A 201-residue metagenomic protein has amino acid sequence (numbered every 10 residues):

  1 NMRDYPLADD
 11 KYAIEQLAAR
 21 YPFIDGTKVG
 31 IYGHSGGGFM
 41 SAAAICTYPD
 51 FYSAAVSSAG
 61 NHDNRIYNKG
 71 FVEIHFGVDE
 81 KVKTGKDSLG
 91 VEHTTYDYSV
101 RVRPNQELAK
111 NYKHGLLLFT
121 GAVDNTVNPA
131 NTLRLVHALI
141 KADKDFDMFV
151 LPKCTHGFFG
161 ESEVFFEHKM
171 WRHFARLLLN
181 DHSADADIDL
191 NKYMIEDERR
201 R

Functional and structural regions predicted by a protein language model:
N1-R201: Active-site-proximal cap/loop segments of hydrolase catalytic domains
